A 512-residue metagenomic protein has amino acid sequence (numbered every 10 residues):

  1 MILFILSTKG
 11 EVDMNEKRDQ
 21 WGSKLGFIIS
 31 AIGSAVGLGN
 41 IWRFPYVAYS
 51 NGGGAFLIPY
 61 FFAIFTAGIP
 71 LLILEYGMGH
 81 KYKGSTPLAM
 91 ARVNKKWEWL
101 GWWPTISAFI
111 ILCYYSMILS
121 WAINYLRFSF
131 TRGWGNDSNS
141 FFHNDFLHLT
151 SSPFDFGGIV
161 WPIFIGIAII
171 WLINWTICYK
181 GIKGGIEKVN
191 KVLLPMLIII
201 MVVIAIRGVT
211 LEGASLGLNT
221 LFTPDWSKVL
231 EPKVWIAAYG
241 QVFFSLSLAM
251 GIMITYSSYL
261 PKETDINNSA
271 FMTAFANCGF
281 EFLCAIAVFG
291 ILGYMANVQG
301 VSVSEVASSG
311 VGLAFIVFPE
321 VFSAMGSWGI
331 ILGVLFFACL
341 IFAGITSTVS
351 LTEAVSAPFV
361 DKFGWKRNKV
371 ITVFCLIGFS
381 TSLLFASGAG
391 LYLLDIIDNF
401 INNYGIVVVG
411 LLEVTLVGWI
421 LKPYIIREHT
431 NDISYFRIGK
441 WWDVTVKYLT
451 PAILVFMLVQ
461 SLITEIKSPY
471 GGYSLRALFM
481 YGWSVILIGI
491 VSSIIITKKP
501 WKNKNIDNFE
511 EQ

Functional and structural regions predicted by a protein language model:
I2-W42, L71-Y76, H80-R92, E98-W102 (+2 more regions): Membrane-interface "cap" regions at the ends of multi-pass membrane proteins
N15-R18, V47-N51, G84-W103, I118-Y179 (+6 more regions): Inter-helical loop and helix-membrane interface segments of multi-pass membrane transporters/permeases
N15-W21, L25, E187, K191-S350 (+2 more regions): Membrane-embedded translocation segments of transport machinery
D19, A48-L74, L100, P162 (+2 more regions): Extracellular loop-to-transmembrane helix junctions
K24-A63, L216, I252-L260, N268-F271 (+4 more regions): Transmembrane helix-boundary motif of multi-pass solute transporters/channels
G26-F27, A31-I32, W102-T105, G135-Y179 (+6 more regions): Transmembrane alpha-helical segments of multi-pass small-molecule transport proteins
L71, Y115-S140, I198-F222, L292-Y294 (+4 more regions): Hydrophobic alpha-helical segments and their helix-loop junctions in multi-pass secondary transporters
D395-V409, G439-Q512: A generic transmembrane alpha-helix motif of multi-pass inner-membrane proteins
